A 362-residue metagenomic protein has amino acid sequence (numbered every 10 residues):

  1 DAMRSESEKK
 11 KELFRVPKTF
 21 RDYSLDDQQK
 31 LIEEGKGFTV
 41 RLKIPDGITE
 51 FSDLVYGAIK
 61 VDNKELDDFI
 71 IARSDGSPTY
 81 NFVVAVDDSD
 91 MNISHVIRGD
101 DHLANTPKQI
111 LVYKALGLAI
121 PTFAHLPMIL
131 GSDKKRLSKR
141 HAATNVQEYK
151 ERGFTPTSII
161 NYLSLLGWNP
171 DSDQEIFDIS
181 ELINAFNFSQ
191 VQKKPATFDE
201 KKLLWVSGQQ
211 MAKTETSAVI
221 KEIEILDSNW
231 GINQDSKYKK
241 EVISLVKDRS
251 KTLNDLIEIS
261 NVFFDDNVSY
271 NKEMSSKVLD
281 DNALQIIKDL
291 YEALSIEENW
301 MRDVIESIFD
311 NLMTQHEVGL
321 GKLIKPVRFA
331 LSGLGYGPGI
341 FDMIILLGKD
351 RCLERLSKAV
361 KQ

Functional and structural regions predicted by a protein language model:
D1-H125, L130-L137, N145, P170: Active-site cores that bind ATP or allylic diphosphates and position pyrophosphate for catalysis
D1-R4, E8-K10, F14-T39, L204 (+3 more regions): Basic, alpha-helical terminal appendages of large translation-related enzymes
V96, G153, E317: Ordered, soluble secondary-structure elements with a strong preference for glycine-centered loop motifs and nearby
G99, Y149, M313: Short, charged/polar micro-motifs that form catalytic or ligand-binding hotspots
K108, S158, I286: Charged catalytic carboxylate motif
G117-T122, L126-Y270, K277, S332-Q362: Catalytic adenosine-cofactor/nucleotide-binding cores of aminoacyl-tRNA synthetases and other
